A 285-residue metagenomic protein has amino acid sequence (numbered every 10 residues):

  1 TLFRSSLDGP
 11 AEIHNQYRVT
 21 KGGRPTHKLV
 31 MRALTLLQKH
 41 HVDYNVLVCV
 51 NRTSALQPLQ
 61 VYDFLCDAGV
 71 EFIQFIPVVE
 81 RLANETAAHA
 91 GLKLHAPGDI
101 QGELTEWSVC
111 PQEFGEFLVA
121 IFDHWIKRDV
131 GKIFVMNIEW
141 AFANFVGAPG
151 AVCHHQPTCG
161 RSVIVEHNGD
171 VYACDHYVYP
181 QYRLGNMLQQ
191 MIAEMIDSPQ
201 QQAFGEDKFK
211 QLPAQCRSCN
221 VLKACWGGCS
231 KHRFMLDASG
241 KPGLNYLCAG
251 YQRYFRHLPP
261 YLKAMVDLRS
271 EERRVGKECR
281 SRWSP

Functional and structural regions predicted by a protein language model:
T1-L2, G276-C279: Short, small-residue-biased leader/transition segments that mark boundaries at the very start of proteins
F3-A11: Conserved SAM/AdoMet-binding glycine-rich loop
S5, I121, G169: Conserved, mostly hydrophobic/aromatic
Q16-K28, T35, K39-H154, T158 (+4 more regions): Radical SAM enzyme [4Fe-4S]-AdoMet core and its adjacent flexible, acidic and glycine-rich loops/tails across
V130-N137, Y172, F204-G205, G227-G228: Acidic/polar loop patches that form or flank catalytic/metal-binding clefts of enzymes that bind anionic ligands
V178-R274: Flexible mid-to-C-terminal extensions adjoining Fe-S/redox cofactors in radical SAM and related proteins
